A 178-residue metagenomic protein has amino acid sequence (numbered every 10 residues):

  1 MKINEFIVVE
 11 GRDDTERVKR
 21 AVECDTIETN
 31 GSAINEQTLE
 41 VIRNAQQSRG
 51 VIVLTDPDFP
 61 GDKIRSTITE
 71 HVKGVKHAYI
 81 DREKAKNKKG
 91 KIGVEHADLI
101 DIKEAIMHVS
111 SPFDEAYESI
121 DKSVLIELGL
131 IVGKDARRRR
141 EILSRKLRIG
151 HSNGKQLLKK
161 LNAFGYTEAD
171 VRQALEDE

Functional and structural regions predicted by a protein language model:
M1-E10, T15-E23: Glycine-rich, flexible N-terminal cofactor/catalytic loop recognition
K2, R20, C24, S32 (+1 more regions): TOPRIM fold recognition
T29: RNase H-like polynucleotidyl transferase catalytic core
